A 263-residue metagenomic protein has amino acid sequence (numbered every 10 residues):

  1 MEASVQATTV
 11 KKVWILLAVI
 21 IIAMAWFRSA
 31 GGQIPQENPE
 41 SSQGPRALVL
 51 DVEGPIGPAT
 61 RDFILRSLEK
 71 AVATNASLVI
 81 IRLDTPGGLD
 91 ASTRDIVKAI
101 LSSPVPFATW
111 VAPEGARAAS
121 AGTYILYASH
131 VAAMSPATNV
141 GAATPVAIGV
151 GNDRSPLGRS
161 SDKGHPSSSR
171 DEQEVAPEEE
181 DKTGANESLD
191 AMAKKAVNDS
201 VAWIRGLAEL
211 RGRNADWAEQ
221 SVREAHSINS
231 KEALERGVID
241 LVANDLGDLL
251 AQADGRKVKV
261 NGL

Functional and structural regions predicted by a protein language model:
M1-V10: N-terminal secretory signal peptides that target proteins for export/translocation
S4, I15-L16, M192: Intrinsic disorder and flexible/low-complexity segments
S4, V19-I20, A71, E209: Low-complexity, intrinsically disordered/propeptide-like segments
T8-T9, I20-I22, K70, L89: Intrinsic low-complexity, intrinsically disordered segments enriched in polar/basic residues
L16-S29: Bacterial N-terminal signal peptides
W26-L263: Soluble extramembrane regions of membrane proteins in the secretory/endomembrane system
